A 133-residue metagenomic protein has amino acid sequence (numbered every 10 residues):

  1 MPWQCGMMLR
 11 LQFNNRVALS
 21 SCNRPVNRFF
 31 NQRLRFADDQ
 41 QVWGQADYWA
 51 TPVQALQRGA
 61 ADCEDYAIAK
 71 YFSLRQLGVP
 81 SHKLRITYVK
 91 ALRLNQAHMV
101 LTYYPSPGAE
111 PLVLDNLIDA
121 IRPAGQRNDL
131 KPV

Functional and structural regions predicted by a protein language model:
M1-V133: A structural boundary/capping signal
